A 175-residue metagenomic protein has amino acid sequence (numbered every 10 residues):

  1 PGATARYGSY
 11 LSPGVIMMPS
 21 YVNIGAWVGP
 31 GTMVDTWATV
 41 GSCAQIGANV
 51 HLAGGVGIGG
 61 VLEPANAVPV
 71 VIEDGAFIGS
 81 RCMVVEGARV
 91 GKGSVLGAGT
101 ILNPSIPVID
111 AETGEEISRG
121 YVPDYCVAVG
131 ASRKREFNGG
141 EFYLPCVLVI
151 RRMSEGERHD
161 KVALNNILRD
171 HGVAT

Functional and structural regions predicted by a protein language model:
P1, D124-Y125, G130-T175: Terminal amphipathic alpha-helical/low-complexity segments used for targeting or macromolecular assembly
P1-E136: Structural signal for interior beta-strand "rungs" in well-ordered beta-sheet cores of soluble enzyme domains
